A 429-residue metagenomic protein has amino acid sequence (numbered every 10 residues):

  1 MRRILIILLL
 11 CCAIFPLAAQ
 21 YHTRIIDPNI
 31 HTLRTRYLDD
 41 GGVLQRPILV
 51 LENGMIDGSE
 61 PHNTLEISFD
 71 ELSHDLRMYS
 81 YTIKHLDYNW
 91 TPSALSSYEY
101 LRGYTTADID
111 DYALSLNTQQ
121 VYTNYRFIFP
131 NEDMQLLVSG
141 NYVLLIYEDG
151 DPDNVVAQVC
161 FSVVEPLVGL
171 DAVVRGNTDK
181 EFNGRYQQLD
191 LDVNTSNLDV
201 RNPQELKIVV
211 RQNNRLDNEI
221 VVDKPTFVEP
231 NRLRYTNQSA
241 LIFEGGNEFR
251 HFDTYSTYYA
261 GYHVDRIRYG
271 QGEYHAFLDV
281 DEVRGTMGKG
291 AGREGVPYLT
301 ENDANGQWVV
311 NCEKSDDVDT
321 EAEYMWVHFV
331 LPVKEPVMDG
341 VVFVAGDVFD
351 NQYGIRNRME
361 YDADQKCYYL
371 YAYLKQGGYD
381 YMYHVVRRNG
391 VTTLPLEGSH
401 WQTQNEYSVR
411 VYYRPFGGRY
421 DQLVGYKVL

Functional and structural regions predicted by a protein language model:
M1-H22: Bacterial Sec-dependent N-terminal signal peptides
Q20-E60, E165-K180, T300-D316: Short, compositionally biased P/S/T/A/G/V-rich stretches that sit at domain boundaries
T23-I30, V163-Y186, Q402-G425: Low-complexity, Pro/Ser/Thr- and charge-rich linker/hinge segments at domain boundaries
T35-H85, F182-V193, K314-F329: Contiguous beta-strand segments within globular domains
Y88-W90, M134, E148-V156, R215-L216 (+2 more regions): Short acidic/polar inter-strand loop motif in beta-rich domains
R102-Y125, D217-P225, H328-Q376, R388-G417: Aromatic-rich carbohydrate-binding modules that target alpha-glucans
V121-D149: Ligand-binding face of N-terminal immunoglobulin V-set domains in extracellular IgSF glycoproteins
E282-M338, L423-L429: Basic K/R-rich, polyanion-interacting modules in nucleoproteins and related proteins
